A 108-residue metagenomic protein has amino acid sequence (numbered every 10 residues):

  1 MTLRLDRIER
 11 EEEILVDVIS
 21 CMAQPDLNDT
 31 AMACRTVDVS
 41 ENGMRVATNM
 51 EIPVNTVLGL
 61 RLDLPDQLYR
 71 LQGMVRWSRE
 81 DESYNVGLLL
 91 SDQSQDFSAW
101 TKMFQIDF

Functional and structural regions predicted by a protein language model:
M1-V39, M103-F108: N-terminal helix initiation/capping motif
L5, A47-E51: Short, surface-exposed secondary-structure edge patches
I14-P25, T56-L68: Short conserved beta-strand and strand-loop elements enriched in small hydrophobics with frequent Asp/Gly
D17-I19, I52, V86-M103: Short solvent-exposed strand/turn elements
C34, L71-R76: Short beta-strand-centered aromatic/proline hotspots
D38, V75-R79, D92: A residue-level detector for short acidic-glycine micro-motifs
M44-T48, D81-D92: Short, solvent-exposed secondary-structure boundary/capping segments
N55-L64, S98-F108: Extended Gly/Ser/Thr-rich low-complexity repeat segments, especially those forming or decorating extracellular
